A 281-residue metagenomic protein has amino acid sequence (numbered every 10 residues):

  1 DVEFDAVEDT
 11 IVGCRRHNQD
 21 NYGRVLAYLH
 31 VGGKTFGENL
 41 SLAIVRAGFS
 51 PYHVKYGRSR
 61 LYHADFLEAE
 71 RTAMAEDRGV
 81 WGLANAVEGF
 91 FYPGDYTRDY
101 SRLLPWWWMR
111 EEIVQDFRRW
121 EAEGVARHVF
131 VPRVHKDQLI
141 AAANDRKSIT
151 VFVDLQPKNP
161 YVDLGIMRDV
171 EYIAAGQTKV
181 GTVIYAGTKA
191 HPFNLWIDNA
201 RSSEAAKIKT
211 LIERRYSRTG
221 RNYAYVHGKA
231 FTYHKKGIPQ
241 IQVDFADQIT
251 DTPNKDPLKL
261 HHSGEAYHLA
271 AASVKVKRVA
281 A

Functional and structural regions predicted by a protein language model:
D1-A281: Small beta-barrel nucleic-acid-binding modules, primarily SNase/OB-fold domains and secondarily Tudor-like barrels
